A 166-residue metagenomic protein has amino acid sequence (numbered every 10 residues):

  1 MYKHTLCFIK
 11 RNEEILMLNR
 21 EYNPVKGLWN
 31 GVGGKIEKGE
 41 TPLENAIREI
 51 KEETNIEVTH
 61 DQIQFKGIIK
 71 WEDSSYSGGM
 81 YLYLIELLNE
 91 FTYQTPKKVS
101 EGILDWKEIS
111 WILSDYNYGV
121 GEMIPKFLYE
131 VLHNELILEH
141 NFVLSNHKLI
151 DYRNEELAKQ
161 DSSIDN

Functional and structural regions predicted by a protein language model:
M1-L16, K35: Conserved N-terminal beta-strand and adjoining loop/helix that marks the start of the Nudix/MutT-like hydrolase domain
R20-P24: Short connector loops/turns at beta-strand edges and beta->alpha or beta->beta junctions
I36-H60, K70-I124, Y129-E130, R153-N166: Unchanged
G67: Catalytic phosphate/metal-binding cores of nucleic-acid and nucleotide-processing enzymes, i.e., regions that mediate
P125-R153: Short, active-site-adjacent segments that bind or coordinate small-molecule cofactors and metal centers
